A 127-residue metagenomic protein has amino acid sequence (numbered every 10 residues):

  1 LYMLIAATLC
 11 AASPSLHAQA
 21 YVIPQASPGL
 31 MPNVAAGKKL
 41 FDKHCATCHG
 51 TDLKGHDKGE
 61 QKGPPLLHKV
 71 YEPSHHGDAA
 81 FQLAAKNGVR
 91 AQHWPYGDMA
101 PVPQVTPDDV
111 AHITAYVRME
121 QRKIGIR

Functional and structural regions predicted by a protein language model:
L1-M3: Bacterial N-terminal signal peptides that target proteins for export
I5-L9: Hydrophobic helical h-region of N-terminal Sec-dependent signal peptides in bacterial secretory/periplasmic proteins
A12-S13: N-terminal signal peptide c-region/cleavage motif recognized by signal peptidases
L16-L40, H56: Electrostatic cytochrome c docking/interface patches
A35-K43, H76, P107: Sequence context surrounding c-type heme c attachment/ligation sites in exported
G37, F41-D52, M99, I113-V117: The canonical Cys-X-X-Cys-His
L53-G55, P73: Alpha/beta-hydrolase active-site loop signature
H56, E60-K69, K86-T114, E120 (+1 more regions): Axial heme c-ligation environment in periplasmic c-type cytochrome domains
